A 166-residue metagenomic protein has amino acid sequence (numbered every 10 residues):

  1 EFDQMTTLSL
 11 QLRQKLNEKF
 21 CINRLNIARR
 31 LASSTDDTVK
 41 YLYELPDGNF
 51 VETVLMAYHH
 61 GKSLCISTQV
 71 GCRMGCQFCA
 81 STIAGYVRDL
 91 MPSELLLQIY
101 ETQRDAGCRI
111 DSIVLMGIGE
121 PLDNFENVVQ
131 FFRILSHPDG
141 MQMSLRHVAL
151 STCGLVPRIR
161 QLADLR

Functional and structural regions predicted by a protein language model:
E1-K62: Flexible, acidic/Gly-rich N-terminal and inter-domain linker regions that tether and position cofactor-handling modules
N49-R166: Conserved Radical SAM active-site core
